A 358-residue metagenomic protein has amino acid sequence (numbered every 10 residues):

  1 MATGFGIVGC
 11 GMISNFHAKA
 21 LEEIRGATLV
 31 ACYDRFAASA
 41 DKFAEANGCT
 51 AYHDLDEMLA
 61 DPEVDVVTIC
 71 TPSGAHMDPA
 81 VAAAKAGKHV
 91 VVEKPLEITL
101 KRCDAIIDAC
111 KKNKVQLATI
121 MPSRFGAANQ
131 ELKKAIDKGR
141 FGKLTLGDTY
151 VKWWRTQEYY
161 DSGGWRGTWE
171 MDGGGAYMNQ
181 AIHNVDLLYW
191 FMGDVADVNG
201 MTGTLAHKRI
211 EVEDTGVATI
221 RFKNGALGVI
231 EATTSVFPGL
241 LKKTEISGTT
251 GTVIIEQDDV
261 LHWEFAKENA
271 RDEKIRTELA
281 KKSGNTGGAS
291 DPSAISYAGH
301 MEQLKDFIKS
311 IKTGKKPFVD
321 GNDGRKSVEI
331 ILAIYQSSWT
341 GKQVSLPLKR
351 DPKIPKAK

Functional and structural regions predicted by a protein language model:
M1-N47: N-terminal Rossmann-like dinucleotide-binding module
H17, N47-A109, G299: Beta-loop-alpha module in the N-terminal Rossmann-like domain of NAD(P)-dependent dehydrogenases, especially those
H53, I69, V92, L117-T119 (+2 more regions): Hydrophobic residues in well-ordered beta-strands that form the structural core
V115, G142-L146, Q336-K356: C-terminal capping/lid region of NAD(P)-dependent oxidoreductase domains
Q116, S123-I210, G341: Predominantly a Rossmann-like dinucleotide-binding segment in NAD(P)-dependent oxidoreductases
I182, H207, E231-G239: Glycine-rich phosphate/pyrophosphate-binding beta-alpha loops
V217, F222, T244-E245, T249-N322 (+2 more regions): C-terminal glycine/acidic-rich active-site capping loop/insertion
